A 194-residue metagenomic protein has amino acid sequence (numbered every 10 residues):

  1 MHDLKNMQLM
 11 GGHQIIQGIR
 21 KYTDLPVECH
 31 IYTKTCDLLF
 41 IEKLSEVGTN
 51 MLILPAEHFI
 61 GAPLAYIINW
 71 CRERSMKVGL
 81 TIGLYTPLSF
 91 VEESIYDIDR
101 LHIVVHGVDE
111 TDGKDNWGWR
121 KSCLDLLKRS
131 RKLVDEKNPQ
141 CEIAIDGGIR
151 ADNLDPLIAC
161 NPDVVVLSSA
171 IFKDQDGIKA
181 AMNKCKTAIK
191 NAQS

Functional and structural regions predicted by a protein language model:
M1-H2, Y32-K34, E57, T81-Y85 (+3 more regions): Active-site beta-loop-alpha junctions enriched in small/polar residues
M1-M10, Q14, E92-V134, P139 (+2 more regions): Glycine/Thr-rich beta-alpha phosphate-binding loop at enzyme active sites
M1-W70: N-terminal active-site wall of soluble small-molecule enzyme domains
H13-Q17, I41, L64-I68, L88-V91 (+3 more regions): Generic structural signal for well-ordered alpha-helices, preferentially at hydrophobic/aromatic core positions
V27-I31, N50-L54, V78-I82, L101-I103 (+2 more regions): Hydrophobic faces of well-ordered beta-strands that scaffold small-molecule active sites in alpha/beta enzyme cores
T35-V47, Y85-D97, I145-V165: Catalytic cores of alpha/beta
N50-G61, H102-D115, C160-M182: Glycine-rich phosphate-binding active-site loops on the catalytic face of alpha/beta enzymes
I67, C71, N116, F172-S194: C-terminal helical cap(s) of enzyme catalytic domains, especially alpha/beta-barrels
